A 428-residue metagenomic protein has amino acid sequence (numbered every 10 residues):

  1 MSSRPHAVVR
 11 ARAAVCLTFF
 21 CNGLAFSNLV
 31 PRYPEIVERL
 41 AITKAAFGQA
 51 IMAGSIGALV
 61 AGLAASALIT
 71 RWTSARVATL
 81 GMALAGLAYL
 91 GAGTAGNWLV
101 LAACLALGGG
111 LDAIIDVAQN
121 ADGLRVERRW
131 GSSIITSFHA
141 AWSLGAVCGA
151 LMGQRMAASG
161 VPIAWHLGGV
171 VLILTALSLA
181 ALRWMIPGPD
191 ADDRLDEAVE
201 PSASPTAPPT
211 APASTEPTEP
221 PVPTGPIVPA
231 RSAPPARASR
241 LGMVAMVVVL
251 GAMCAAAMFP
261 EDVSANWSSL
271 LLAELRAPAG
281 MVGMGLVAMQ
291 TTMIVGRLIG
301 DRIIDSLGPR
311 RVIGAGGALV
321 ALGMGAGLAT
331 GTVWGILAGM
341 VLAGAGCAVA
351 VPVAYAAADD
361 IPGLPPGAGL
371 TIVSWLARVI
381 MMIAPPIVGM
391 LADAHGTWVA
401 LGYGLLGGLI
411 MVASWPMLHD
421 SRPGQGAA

Functional and structural regions predicted by a protein language model:
P31-A45, N266-M281: Short amphipathic helix-loop junctions that connect adjacent transmembrane helices in Major Facilitator Superfamily/SLC
I36-V37, L68-I69, R155-G160, L272-A273 (+3 more regions): Interfacial helix-cap and linker-helix signal at transmembrane-aqueous boundaries of multi-pass secondary transporters
A41, T73, T94-L99, G308 (+1 more regions): Helix-breaking motifs and short loop linkers at transmembrane-helix boundaries and internal kinks in secondary membrane
L59-S74, A157, G296-P309, A392-D393: Helix-to-loop junctions at the C-terminal end of transmembrane segments in multipass secondary transporters
A75-A78, M82, I313: Primarily marks hydrophobic transmembrane alpha-helices of the MFS/SLC 12-helix fold
A113-R128, V349-P362: Intracellular juxtamembrane helix-capping segments at the cytosolic ends of symmetry-related transmembrane helices
A164-R183, L401-M417: Symmetry-related core transmembrane helices of the 12-TM Major Facilitator Superfamily/SLC fold
L364-T397, G404: A late C-terminal transmembrane helix in Major Facilitator Superfamily
